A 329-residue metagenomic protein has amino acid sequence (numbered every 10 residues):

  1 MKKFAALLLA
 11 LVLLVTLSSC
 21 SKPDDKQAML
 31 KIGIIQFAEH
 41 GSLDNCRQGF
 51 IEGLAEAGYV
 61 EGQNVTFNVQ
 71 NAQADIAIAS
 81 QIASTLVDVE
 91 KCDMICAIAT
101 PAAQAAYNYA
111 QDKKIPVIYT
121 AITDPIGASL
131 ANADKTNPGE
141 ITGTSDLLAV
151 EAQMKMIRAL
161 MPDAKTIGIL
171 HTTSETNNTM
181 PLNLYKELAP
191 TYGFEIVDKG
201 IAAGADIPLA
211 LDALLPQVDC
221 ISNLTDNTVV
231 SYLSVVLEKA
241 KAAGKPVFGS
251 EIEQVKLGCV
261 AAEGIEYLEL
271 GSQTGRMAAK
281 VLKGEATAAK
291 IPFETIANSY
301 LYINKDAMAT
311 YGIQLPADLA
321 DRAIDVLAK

Functional and structural regions predicted by a protein language model:
M1-K31, E56: Short, low-complexity disordered leader/linker segments with a strong preference for bacterial N-terminal type II
K26, D124-T166, I265-A286: Hydrophobic alpha-helical segments within soluble ligand-binding/sensing domains
K31-A57, N68-A77, S174-T176, T228 (+1 more regions): Extracytoplasmic "Venus flytrap"
I32, F50, T142-P190, P292-A307: An alpha-beta-alpha
T66-D88, K199-L214: Structural motif
A72-N132, D226-K245: Beta-alpha junction/loop-to-helix N-cap segments that form part of ligand/metal-binding clefts
A105, A110-V150, G249-A261: Flexible loop/hinge segments that line or gate small-molecule binding clefts
K280-K329: Hinge/cleft segment of the Venus flytrap/periplasmic-binding protein
